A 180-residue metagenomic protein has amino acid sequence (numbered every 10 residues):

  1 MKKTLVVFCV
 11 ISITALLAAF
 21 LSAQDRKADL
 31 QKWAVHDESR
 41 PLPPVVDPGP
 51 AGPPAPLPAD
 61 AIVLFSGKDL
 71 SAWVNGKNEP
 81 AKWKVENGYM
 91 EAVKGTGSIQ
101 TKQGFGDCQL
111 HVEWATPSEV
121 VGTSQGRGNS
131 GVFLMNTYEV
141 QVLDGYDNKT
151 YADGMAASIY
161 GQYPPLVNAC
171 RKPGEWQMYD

Functional and structural regions predicted by a protein language model:
M1-T4: Positively charged n-region of N-terminal signal peptides that target proteins for export
V6-V7, P44: General helical structural elements
F8-A19: Bacterial N-terminal signal peptides
F20-D180: Carbohydrate-interacting regions of secretory-pathway proteins
